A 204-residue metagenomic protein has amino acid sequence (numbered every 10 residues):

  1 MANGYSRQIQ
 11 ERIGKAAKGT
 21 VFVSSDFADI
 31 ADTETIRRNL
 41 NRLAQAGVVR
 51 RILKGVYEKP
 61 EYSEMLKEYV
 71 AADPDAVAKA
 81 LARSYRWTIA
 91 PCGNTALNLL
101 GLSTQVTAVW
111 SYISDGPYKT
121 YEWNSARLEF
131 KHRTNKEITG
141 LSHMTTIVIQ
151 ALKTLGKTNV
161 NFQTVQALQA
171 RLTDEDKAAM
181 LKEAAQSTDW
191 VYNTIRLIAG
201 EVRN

Functional and structural regions predicted by a protein language model:
M1-A2, N204: N-terminal intrinsically disordered, low-complexity, charged/polar
A2-A80: Short beta-edge/loop segments at beta->alpha junctions of small alpha/beta modules that act as binding/recognition
I36, C92-G93, M144: Amphipathic alpha-helical interface surfaces
I52-G55, Y85-W123: Short gly/ser-rich loop at a beta-strand->alpha-helix junction or flexible surface loop bordering the NTP-binding
A76-A82, F130-R133: Short, flexible active-site loops
A80-L81, C92-N94, T154-N159: Positively charged, aromatic-accented nucleic-acid-binding surfaces
E122-H132: A short, charged helix-loop
R133-N204: Hydrophobic alpha-helical interaction segments
